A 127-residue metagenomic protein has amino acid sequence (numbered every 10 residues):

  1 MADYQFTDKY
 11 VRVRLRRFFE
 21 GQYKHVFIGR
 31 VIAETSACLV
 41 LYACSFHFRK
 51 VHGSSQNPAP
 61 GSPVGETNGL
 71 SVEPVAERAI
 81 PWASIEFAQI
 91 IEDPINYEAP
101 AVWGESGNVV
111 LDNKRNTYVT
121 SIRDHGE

Functional and structural regions predicted by a protein language model:
A2-E127: Conserved RNA-binding domains used in RNP assembly and mRNA/RNA metabolism
